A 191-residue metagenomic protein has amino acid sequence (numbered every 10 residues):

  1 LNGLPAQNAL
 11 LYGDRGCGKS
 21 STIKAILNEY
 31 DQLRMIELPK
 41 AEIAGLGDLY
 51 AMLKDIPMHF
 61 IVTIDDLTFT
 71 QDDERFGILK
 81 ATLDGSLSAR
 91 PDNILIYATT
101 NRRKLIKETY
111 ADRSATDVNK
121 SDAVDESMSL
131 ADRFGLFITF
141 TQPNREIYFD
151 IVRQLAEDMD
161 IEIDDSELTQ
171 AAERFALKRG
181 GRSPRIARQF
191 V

Functional and structural regions predicted by a protein language model:
P5-L38, A51-D55: Walker A/P-loop
Q7, L33-R34, P57-I61, R90-Y97: Loop/turn-to-beta-strand initiation segments
A51, Q71-D117, D122: Conserved catalytic/switch belt of AAA+ P-loop NTPases
D65-L67: Walker B catalytic acidic pair
T116-M128, G135-F149: Conserved AAA+ ATPase "SRH/arginine-finger" region at the nucleotide-binding site
T141-V191: C-terminal alpha-helical "lid" subdomain
